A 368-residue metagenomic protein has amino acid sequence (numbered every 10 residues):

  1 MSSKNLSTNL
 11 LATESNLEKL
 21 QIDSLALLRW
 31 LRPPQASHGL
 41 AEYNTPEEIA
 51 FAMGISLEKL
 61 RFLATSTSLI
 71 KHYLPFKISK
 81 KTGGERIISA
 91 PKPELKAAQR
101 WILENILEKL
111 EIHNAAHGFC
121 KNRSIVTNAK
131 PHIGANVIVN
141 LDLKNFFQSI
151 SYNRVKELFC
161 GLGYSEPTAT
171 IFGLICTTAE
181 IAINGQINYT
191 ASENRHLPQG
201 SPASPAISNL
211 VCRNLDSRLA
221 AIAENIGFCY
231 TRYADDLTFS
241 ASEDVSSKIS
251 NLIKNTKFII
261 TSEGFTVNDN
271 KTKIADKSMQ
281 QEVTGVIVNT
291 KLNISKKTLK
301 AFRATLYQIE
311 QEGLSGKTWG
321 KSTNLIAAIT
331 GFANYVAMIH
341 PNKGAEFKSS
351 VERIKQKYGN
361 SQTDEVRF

Functional and structural regions predicted by a protein language model:
M1-I78, E85-I87, P91-E111, A115-V137 (+7 more regions): Right-hand nucleic-acid polymerase module
S204: Active-site-proximal polar cores
C229-Y233: Short beta-strand
